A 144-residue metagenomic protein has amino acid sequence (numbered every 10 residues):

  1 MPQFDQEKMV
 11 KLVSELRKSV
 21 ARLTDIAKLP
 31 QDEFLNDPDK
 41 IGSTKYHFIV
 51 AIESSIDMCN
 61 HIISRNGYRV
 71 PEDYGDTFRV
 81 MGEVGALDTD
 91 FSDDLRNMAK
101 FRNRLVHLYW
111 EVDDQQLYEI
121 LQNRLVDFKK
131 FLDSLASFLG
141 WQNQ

Functional and structural regions predicted by a protein language model:
M1-Q144: Solvent-exposed interaction patches of small proteins and small membrane subunits
